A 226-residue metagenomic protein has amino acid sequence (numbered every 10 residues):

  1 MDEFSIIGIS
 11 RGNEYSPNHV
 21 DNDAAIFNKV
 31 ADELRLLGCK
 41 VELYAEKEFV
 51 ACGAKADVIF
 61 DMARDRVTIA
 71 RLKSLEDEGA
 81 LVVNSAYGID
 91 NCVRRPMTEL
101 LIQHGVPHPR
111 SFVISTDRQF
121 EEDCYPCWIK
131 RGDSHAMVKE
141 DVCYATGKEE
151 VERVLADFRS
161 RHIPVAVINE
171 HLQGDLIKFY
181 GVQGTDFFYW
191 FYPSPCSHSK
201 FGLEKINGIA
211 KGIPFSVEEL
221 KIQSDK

Functional and structural regions predicted by a protein language model:
M1-D2, L43: Short N-terminal or domain-adjacent regulatory/targeting segments
D2, I7-S10, Y87-G174, I222: Active-site nucleotide/adenylate-binding loops and adjacent lid/helix of ATP-dependent enzymes
G8-S115: Conserved N-proximal alpha/beta basic substrate-recognition cap immediately N-terminal to, or forming the N-lobe
E14-S16, A136, F187, C196: Short, acidic Gly/Pro/Ser/Thr-rich loop/turn segments
A31-L34, R66-R71, V83-Y87, V106-R110 (+6 more regions): Glycine-rich loops and low-complexity Gly/Arg-rich segments that provide flexible linkers or classic glycine-based
A56-F60, C127-K130, F179-Q183: A short beta-strand motif that forms the metal-chelation/ATP-contact edge of phosphoryl-transfer active sites
A145-K226: Phosphate-binding site of ATP-dependent enzymes
